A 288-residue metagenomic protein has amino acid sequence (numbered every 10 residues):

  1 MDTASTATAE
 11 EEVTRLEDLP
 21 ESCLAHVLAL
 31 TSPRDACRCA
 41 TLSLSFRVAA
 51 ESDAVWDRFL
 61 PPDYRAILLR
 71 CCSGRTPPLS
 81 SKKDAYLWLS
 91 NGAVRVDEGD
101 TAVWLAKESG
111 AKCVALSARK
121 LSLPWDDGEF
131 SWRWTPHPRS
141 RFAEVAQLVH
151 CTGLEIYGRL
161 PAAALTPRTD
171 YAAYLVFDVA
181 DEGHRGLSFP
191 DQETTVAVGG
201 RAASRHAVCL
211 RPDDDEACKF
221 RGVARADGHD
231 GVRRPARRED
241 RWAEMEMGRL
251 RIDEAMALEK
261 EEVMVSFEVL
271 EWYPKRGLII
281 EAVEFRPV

Functional and structural regions predicted by a protein language model:
M1-A29: CRL adaptor-proximal regions
T3, D18, H26, L44 (+1 more regions): Plant-skewed but cross-kingdom recognition/interaction modules and surfaces
E11-E12, T31, T41, L160 (+1 more regions): Residue-level detector of alpha-helix boundaries and kinks
L24-H26, L30-A40, A50: Basic, Lys/Arg-rich alpha-helical nucleic-acid-recognition elements, primarily the DNA-binding modules of transcription
